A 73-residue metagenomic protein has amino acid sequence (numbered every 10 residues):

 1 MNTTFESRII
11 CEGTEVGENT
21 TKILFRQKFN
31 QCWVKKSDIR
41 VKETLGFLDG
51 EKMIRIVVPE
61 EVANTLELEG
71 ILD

Functional and structural regions predicted by a protein language model:
M1-D73: Conserved active-site motif detector
